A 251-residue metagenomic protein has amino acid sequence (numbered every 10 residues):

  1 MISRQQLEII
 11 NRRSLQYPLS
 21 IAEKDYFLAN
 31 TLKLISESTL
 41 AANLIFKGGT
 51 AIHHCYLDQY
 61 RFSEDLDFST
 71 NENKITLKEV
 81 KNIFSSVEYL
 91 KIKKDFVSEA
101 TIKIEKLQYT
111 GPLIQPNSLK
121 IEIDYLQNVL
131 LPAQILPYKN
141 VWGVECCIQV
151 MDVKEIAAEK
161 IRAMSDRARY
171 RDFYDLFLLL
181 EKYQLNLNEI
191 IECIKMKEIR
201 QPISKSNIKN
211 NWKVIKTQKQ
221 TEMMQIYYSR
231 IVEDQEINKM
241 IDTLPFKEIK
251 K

Functional and structural regions predicted by a protein language model:
M1-L44, H54-Y60, E64-L66, N71-K251: Structured mid-to-C-terminal alpha-helical surface segments
F46-T50: Glycine-rich beta-strand-to-loop/alpha-helix junction loops that act as flexible
